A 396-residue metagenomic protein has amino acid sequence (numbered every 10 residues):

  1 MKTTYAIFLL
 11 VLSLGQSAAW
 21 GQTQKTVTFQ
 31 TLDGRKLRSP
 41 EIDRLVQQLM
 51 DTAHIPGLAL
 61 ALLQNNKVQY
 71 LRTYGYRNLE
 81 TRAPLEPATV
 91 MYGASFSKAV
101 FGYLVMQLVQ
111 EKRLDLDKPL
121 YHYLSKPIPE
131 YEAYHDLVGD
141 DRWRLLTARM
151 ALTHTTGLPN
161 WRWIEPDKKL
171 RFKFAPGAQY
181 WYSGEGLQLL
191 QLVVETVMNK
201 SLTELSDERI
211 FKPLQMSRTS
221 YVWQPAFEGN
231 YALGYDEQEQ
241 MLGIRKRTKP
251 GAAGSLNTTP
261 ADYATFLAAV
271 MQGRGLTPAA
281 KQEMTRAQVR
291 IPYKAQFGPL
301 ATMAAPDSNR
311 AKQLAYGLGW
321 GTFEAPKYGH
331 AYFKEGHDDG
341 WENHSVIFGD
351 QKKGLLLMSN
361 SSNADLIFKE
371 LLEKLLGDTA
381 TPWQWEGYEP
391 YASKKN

Functional and structural regions predicted by a protein language model:
M1-Q24: Bacterial Sec-dependent N-terminal signal peptides
Q22-R72, A178, M198, E204-E208 (+2 more regions): Catalytic loop of the DD-peptidase/beta-lactamase superfamily, centered on the K-T-G motif and neighboring
F29, Y76-E185, Q191, M198-K200 (+1 more regions): Active-site-proximal loop and beta-strand segments within enzyme catalytic domains
V68, T153-W161, E208, K212-M216: Glycine-rich, acidic and aromatic/proline-enriched surface loops and short helix-turn segments that act as binding
L71-Y74, W161-D167, Y221-Q224, I367-K369: Short, solvent-exposed loop/turn and secondary-structure capping segments
E80, Q107-K126, V197-P225, L276-Q282: Short, well-structured active-site flanking segments
H135-G139, R218-G229: Short, surface-exposed recognition loops and adjoining beta-strand edges that mediate ligand/DNA contacts, enriched
